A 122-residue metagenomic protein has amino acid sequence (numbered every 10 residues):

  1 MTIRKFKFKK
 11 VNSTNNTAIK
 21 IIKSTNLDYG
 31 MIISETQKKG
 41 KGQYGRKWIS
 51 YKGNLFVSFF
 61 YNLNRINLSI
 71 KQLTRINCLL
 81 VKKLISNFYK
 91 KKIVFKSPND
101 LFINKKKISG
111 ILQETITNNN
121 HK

Functional and structural regions predicted by a protein language model:
M1-K91, K107-S109, E114-T117: N-terminal lobe of the biotin/lipoate ligase/transferase fold
I93-K96: A short acidic/basic microdomain associated with nuclease active sites
N118-K122: Short, intrinsically disordered, charge-balanced linker/junction segments flanking boundaries in proteins
